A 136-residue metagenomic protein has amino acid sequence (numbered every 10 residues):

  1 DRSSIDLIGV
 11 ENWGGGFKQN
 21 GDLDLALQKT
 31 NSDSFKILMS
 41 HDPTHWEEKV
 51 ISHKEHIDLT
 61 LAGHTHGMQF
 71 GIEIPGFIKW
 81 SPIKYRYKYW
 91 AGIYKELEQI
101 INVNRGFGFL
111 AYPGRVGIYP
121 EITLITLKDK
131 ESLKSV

Functional and structural regions predicted by a protein language model:
D1-V136: Soluble catalytic domains of enzymes that build or remodel membrane lipids, polysaccharides, and related
